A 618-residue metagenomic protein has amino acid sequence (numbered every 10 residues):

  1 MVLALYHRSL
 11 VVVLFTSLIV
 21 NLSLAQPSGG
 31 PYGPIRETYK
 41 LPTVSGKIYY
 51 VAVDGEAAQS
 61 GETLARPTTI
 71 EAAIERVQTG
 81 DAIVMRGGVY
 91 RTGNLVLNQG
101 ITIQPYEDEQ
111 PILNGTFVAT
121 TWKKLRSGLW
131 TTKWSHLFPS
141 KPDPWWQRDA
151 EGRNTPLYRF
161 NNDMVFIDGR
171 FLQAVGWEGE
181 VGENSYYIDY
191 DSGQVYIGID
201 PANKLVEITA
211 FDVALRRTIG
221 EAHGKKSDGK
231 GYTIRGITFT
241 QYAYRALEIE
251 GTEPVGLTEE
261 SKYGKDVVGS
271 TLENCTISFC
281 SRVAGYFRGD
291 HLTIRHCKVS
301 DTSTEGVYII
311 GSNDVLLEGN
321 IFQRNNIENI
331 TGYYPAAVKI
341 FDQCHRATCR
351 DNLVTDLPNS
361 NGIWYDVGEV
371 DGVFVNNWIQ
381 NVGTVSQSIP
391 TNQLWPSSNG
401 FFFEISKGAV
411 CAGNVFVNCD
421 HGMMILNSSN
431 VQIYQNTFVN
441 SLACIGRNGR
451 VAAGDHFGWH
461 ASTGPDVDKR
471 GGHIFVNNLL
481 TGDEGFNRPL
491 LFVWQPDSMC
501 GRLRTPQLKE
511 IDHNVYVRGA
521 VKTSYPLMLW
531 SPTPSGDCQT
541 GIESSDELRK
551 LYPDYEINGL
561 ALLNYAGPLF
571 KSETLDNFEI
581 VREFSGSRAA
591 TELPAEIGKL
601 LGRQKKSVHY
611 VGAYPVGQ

Functional and structural regions predicted by a protein language model:
M1-V11: Bacterial N-terminal signal peptides that target proteins for export
S9-N21: Bacterial N-terminal signal peptides
L22-Q26: Signal peptide processing junction and immediate N-terminal pro/mature segment of secreted/exported proteins
P27-V268, K469, K522-T523, S535-G567 (+1 more regions): Extracellular polysaccharide-degrading/modifying enzymes targeting complex plant/algal/animal polysaccharides
N94, A214-R216, H223-K225, Y244-V267 (+2 more regions): Glycine- and acidic/polar-rich repeat regions and solenoidal domains
E273-N274, G289, R295: Transmembrane beta-barrel wall of Gram-negative outer-membrane proteins
